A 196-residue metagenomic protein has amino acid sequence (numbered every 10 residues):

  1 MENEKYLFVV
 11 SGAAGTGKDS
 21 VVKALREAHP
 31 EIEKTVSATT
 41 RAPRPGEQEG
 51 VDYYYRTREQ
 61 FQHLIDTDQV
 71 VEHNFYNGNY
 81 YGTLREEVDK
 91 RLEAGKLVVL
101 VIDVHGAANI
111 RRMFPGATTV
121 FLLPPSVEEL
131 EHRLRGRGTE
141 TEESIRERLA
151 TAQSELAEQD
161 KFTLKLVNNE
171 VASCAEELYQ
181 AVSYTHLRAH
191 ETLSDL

Functional and structural regions predicted by a protein language model:
V10: Hydrophobic anchor at the beta1->P-loop junction of P-loop NTPases
A13: P-loop (Walker A) phosphate-binding loop of NTP-binding proteins
T16: ATP-binding Walker
D19: Walker A/P-loop
S37-V98, H105-A108: ATP-dependent small-molecule kinase phosphotransfer cores that center on conserved nucleotide phosphate-binding segments
V99-D103, F114-L134: Conserved phosphate-donor/acceptor-positioning beta-strand/loop module used by diverse small-molecule
T139-Y184: Small-molecule kinase domains that catalyze NTP-dependent phosphoryl transfer to phosphate-bearing small molecules
T185-T192: Conserved small/polar residues in nucleotide/adenosyl-binding loops
